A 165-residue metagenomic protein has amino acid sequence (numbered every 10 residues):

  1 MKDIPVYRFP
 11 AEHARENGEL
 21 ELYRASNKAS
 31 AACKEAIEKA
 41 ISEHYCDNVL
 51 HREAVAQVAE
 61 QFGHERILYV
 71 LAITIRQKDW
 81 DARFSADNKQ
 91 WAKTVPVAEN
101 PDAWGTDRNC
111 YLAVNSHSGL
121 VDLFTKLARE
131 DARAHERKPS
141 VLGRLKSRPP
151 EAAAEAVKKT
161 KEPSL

Functional and structural regions predicted by a protein language model:
M1-S164: Gram-negative host-targeted secretion-system effectors, predominantly Type III and Type IV, recognized via long
